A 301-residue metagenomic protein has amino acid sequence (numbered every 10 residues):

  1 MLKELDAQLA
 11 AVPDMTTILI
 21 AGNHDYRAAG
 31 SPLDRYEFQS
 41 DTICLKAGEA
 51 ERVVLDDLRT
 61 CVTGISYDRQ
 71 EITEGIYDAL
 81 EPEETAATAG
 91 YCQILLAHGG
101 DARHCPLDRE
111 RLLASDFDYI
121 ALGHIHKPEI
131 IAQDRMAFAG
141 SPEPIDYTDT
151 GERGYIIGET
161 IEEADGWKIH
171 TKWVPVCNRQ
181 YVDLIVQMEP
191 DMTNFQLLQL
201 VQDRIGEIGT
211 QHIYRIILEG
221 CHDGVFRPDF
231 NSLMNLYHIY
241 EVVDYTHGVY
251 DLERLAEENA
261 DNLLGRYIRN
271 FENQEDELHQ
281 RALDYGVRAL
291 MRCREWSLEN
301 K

Functional and structural regions predicted by a protein language model:
M1-D146, E152: His/Asp/Glu-rich metal-coordinating catalytic cores of metallo-dependent phosphodiesterases/hydrolases acting on
Q8, L95, I156, E162 (+3 more regions): Generic hydrophobic/packing signal
Y36-T42, I72-I76, L112-I120, P142-G154 (+4 more regions): A broadly tuned preference for mixed-charge, low-complexity surface segments
E49, Y91, E159, V249 (+1 more regions): Intrinsically disordered, low-complexity regions
G64, I157-T160, L218: Hydrophobic side chains in beta-strands
D78-E81, R153, V174-P175, S232-L233: Short intrinsically disordered coil segments
P128-L197: A conserved active-site cap/scaffold subdomain adjacent to cofactor or substrate pockets
G166-K301: Accessory, non-catalytic peripheral segments of nucleic-acid enzymes
